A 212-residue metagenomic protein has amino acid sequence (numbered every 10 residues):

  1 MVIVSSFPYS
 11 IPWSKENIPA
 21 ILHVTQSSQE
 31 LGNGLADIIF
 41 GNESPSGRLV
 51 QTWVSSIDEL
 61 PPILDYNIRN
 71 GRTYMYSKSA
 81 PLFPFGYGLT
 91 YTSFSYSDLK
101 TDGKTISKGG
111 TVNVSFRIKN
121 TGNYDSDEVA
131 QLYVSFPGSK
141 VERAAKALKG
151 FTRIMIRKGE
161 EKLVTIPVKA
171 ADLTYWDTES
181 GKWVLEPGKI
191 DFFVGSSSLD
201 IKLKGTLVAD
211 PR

Functional and structural regions predicted by a protein language model:
M1: ADP-ribose/adenylate-binding Rossmann-like module
S5-D127, Y133-S135, K158, P187 (+3 more regions): Secreted, periplasmic, or luminal enzymes acting at the cell surface/secretory milieu
T111, Y133, A147-K149, G181-W183: Short intrinsically disordered coil segments
Y124-L132, R143-A144, W176-E179: Short, hydrophobic/aromatic beta-strand segments
K140-T178: Intrinsically disordered, low-complexity Pro/Gly/Ser/Thr-rich segments with frequent PxxP/GP/PP motifs and embedded
P167-S196: Short, surface-exposed ligand- or partner-binding patches at beta-edge/loop junctions that are enriched in aromatics
G205-L207: C-terminal edge beta-strand
